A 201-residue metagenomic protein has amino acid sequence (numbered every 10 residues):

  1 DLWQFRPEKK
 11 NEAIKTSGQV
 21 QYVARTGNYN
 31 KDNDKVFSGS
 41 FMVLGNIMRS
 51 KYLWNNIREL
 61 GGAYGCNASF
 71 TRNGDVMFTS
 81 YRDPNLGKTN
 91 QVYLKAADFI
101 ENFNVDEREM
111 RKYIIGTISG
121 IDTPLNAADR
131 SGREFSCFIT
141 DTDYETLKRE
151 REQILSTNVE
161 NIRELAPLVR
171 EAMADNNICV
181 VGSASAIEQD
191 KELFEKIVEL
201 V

Functional and structural regions predicted by a protein language model:
D1-V23, Y29, A186-V201: An aromatic/glycine/proline-enriched structural segment found at the starts of mature extracellular/organellar domains
I14-K15, A68-F70, V169-R170: Replace "in large, NTP-powered and nucleic-acid-processing enzymes" with "in large, NTP-powered factors and other
Q21-V43, Y52-V159, L165, A174-S183: M16 family metallopeptidases and their MPP-like homologs
L165-V201: Charge-rich, low-complexity intrinsically disordered segments
